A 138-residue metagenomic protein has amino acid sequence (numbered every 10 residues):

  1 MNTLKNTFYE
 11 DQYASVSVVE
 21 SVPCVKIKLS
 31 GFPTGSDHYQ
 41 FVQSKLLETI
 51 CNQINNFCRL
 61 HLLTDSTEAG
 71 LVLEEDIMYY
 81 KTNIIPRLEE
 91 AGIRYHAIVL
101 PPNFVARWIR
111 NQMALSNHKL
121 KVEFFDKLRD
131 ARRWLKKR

Functional and structural regions predicted by a protein language model:
M1-R138: Amphipathic, Lys/Arg-enriched alpha-helical "gate/interface" segment within cytosolic domains that mediates
